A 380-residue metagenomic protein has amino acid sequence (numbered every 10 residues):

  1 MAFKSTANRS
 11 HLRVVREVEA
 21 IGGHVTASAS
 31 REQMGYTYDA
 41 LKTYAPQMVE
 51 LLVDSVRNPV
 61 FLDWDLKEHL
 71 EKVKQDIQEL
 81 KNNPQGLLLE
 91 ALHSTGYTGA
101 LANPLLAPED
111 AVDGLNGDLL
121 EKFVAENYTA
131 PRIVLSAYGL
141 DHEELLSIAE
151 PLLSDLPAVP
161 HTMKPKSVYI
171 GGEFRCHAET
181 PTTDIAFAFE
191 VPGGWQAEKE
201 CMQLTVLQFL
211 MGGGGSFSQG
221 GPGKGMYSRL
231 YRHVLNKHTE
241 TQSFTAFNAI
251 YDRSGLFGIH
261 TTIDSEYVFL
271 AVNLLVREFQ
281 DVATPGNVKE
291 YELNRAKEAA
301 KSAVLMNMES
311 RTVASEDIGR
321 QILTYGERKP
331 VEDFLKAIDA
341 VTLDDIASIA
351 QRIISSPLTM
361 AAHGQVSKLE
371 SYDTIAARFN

Functional and structural regions predicted by a protein language model:
M1-I21, L92, E198-G212: Active/ligand-binding-proximal structured segments within catalytic/core domains that scaffold catalytic residues
T6, V60-F61, G214-S218, L369: Short helix-capping/linker segments at secondary-structure and domain boundaries
S10-V168, F174-W195, R232-N380: Charge-rich, well-structured scaffold segments of protease-associated domains
G172, Y227-S228: Intrinsically disordered, low-complexity terminal/linker regions enriched in Pro/Ser/Gly and acidic residues
